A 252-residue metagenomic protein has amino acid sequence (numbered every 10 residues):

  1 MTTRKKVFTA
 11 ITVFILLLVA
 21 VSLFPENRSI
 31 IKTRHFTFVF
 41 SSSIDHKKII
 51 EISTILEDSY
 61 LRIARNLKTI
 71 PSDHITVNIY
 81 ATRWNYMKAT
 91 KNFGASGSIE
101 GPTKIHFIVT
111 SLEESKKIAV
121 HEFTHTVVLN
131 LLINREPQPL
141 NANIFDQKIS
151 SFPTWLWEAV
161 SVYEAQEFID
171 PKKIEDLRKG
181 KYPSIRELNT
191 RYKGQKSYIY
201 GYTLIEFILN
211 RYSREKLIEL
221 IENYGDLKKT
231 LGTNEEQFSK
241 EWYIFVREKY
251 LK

Functional and structural regions predicted by a protein language model:
M1-K5: Short, Lys/Arg-rich N-terminal segment immediately upstream of the first membrane anchor
F8-S22: Hydrophobic membrane-insertion alpha-helices, especially the h-region of bacterial N-terminal signal peptides
L23-F24, Y200: Residue-level recognition of alpha-helix termini/interfacial anchor residues
E26-D146, K229-T230: Juxtacatalytic substrate-recognition/specificity segment
E114, I118, N134-K252: Acidic/His/Gly-enriched intrinsically disordered linker/tail segments that often contain short helix/coil "MoRF-like"
